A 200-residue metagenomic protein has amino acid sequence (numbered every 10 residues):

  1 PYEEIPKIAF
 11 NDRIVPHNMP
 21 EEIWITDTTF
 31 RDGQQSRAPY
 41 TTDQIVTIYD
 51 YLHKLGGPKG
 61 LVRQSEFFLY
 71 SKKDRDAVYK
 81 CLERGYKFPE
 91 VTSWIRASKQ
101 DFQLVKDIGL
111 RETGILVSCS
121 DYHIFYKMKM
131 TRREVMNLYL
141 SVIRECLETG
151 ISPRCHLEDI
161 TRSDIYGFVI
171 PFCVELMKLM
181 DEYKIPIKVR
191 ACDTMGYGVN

Functional and structural regions predicted by a protein language model:
P1-Q35: N-terminal amphipathic alpha-helix/helix-capping segment at the start of soluble metabolic enzymes
E3-P6, G60, D76, G114: Residue-level marker of intrinsically disordered, low-complexity segments enriched for small/polar residues
E3-P6, P16, S71-K72, T92-W94 (+1 more regions): A short linear-motif detector with a strong N-terminal bias
V15, P20-I25, R37-G60, K80-R84 (+1 more regions): Alpha/beta enzyme core
L61-F68: Divalent metal-dependent hydrolysis catalytic cores, especially in the metallo-beta-lactamase
L69-W94, S98-L104: N-terminal active-site wall of soluble small-molecule enzyme domains
